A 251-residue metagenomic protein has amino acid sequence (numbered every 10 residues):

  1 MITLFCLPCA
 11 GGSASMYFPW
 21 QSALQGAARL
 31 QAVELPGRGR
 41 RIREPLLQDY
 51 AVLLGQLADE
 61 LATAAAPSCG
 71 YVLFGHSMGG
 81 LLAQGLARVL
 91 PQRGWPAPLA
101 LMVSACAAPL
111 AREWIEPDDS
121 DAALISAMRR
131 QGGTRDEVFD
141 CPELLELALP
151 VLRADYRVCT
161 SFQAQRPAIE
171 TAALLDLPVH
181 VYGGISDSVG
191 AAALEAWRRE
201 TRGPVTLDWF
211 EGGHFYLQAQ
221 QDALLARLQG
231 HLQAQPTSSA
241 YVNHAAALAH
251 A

Functional and structural regions predicted by a protein language model:
M1-F74, L81-A251: Domain-scale detector for complete catalytic domains at protein termini or as standalone homologs
